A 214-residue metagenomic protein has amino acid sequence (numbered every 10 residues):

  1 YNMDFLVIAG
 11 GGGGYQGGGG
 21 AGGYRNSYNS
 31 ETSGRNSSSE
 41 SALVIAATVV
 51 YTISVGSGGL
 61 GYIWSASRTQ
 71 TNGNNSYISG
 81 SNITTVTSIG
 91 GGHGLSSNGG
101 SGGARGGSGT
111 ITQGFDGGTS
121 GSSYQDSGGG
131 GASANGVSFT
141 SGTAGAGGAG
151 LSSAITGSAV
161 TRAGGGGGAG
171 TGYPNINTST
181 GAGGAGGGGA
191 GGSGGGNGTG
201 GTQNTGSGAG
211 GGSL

Functional and structural regions predicted by a protein language model:
N2-L214: Low-complexity, glycine/proline-biased repetitive segments and flexible coils/loops
